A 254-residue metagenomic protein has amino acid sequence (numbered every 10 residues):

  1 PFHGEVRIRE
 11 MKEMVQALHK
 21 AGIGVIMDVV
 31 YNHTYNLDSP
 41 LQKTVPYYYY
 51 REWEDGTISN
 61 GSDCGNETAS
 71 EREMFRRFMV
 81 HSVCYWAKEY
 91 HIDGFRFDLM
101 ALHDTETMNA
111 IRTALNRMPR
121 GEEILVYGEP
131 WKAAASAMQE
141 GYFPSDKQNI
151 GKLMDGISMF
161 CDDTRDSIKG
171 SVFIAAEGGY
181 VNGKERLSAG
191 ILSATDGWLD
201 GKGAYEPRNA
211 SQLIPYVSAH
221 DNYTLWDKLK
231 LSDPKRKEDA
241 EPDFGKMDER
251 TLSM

Functional and structural regions predicted by a protein language model:
P1-Y90, R96-P119, L125, A137: Substrate-binding/active-site clefts of carbohydrate-active enzymes
R112-T113, M118, E122-M254: Conserved alpha/beta catalytic core and glycan-binding cleft of carbohydrate-active enzymes
